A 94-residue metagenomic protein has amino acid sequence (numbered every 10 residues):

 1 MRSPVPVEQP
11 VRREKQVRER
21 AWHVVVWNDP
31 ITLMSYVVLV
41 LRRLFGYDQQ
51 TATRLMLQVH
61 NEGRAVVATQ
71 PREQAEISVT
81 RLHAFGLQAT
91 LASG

Functional and structural regions predicted by a protein language model:
M1-G94: Terminal domain-initiation and capping elements
